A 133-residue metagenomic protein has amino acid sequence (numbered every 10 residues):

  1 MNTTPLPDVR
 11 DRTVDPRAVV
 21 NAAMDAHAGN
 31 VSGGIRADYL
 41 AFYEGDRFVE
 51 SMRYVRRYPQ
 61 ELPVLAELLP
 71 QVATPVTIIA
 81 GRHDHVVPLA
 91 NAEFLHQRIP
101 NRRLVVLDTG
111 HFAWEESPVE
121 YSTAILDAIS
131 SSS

Functional and structural regions predicted by a protein language model:
M1, N91-L95, V119-S122: Short, glycine/charged-enriched secondary-structure capping and boundary segments
M1-A41, E50-R53: Helix-rich cap/lid subdomain of alpha/beta-hydrolase
D25, E44-G45, Q60, P100 (+1 more regions): Residues at helix-coil transition
V31-G33, D46-Q97, L107-D108: Conserved serine/cysteine hydrolase catalytic core
Y39, S51, I78-G81, S117 (+1 more regions): Generic structural signal for small/hydrophobic residues in well-ordered secondary structure, especially within
A41, R82, H111: Conserved donor-binding loops in enzymes that form glycosidic bonds
F42, R98, E115: Conserved catalytic core of Hanks-type protein kinase domains
N101-S133: Catalytic active-site module of serine/aspartate enzymes centered on a nucleophile-bearing elbow/loop
